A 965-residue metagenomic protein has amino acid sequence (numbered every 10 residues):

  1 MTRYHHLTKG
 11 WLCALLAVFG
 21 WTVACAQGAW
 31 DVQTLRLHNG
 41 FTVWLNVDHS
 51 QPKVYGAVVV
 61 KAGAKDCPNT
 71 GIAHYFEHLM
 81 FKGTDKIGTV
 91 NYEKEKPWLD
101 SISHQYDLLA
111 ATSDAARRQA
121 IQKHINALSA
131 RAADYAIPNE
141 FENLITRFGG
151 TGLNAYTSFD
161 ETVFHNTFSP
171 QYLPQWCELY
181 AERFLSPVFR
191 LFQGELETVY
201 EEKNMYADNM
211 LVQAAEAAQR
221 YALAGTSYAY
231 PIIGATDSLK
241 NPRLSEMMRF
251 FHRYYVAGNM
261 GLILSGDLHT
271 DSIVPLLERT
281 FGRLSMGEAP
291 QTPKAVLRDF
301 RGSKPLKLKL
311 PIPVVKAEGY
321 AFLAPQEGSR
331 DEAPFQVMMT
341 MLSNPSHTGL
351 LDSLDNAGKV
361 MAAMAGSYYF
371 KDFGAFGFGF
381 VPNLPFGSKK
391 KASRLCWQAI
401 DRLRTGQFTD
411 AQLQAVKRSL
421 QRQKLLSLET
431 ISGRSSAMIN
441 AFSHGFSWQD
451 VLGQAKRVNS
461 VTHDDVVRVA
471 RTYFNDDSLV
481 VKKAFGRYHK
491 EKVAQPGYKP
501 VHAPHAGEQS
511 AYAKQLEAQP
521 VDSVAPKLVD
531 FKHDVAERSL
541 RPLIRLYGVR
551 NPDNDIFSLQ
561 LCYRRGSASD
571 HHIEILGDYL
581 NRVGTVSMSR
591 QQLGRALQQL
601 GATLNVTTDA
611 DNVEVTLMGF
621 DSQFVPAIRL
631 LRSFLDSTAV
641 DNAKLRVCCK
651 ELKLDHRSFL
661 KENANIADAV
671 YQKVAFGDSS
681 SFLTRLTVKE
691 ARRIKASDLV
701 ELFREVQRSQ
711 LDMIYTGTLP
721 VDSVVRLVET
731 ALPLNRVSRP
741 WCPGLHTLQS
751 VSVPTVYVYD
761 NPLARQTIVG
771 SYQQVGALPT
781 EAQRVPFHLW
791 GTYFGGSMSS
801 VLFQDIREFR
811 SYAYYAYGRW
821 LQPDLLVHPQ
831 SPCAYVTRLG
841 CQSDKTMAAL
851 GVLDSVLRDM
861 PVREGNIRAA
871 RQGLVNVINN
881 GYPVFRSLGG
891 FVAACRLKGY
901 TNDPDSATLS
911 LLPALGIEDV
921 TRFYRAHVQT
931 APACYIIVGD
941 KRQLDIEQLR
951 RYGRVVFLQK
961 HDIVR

Functional and structural regions predicted by a protein language model:
T2-L12: Bacterial N-terminal signal peptides that target proteins for export
W11-T22: Bacterial N-terminal signal peptides
T22-N39, A506-P542: Beta-lactamase-like hydrolase cores
Q27-V59, D534-D553: Mature N-terminal segment immediately following signal peptide/propeptide cleavage in secreted/periplasmic
R36, Y92-P290, E318, Q326 (+4 more regions): Charge-rich, well-structured scaffold segments of protease-associated domains
H49-P52, V256, P313-V314, N551-N554 (+3 more regions): Short strand-connecting beta-turns/loops that link adjacent beta-strands
H49-W98, Y320, R330-L342, D352 (+5 more regions): Active/ligand-binding-proximal structured segments within catalytic/core domains that scaffold catalytic residues
N204, R220, P290-H347, G379 (+7 more regions): His/Glu-based metal-binding/catalytic segments typifying zinc-dependent metallopeptidases
